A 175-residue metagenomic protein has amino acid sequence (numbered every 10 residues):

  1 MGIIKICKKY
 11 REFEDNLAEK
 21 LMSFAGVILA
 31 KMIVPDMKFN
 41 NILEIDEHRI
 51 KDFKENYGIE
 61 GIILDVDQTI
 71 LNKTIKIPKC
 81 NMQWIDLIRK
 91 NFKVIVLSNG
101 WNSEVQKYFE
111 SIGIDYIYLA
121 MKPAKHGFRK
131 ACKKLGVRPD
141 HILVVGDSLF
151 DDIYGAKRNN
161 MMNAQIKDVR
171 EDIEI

Functional and structural regions predicted by a protein language model:
M1-L64, I70-I175: Asp-based, Mg2+/Mn2+-dependent phosphohydrolase catalytic module
